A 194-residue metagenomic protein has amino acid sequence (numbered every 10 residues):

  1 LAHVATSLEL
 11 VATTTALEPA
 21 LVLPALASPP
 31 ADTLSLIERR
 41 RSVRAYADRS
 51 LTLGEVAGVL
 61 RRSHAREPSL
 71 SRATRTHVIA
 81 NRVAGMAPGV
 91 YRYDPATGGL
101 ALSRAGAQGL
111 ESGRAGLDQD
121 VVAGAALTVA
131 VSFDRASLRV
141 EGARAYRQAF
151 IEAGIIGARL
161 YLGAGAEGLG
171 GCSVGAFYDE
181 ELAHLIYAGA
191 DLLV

Functional and structural regions predicted by a protein language model:
L1-A153, E167, G175-V194: N-terminal accessory segments that position/regulate proteins before the catalytic core
A164: Hydrophobic pocket-lining residues that define ligand/cofactor binding sites across diverse proteins
G170: Residue-level detector of anion-binding/catalytic polar loops
